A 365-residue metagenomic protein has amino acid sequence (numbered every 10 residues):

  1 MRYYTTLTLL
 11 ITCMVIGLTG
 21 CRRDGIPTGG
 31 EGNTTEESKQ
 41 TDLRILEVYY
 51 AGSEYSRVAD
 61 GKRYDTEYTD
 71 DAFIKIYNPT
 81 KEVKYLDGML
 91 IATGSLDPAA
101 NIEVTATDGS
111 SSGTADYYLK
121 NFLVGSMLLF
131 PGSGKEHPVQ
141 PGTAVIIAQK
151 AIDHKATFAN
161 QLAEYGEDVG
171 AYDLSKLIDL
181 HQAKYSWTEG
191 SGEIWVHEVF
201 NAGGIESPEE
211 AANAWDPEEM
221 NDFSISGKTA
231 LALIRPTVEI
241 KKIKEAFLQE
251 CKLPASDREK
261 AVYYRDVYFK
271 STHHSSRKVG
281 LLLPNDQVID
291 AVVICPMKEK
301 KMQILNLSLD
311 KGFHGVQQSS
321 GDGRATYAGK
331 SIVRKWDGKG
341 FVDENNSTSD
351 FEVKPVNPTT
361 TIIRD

Functional and structural regions predicted by a protein language model:
M1-T8: Bacterial N-terminal signal peptides that target proteins for export
G17-G20: C-terminal motif of bacterial Sec signal peptides marking the signal peptidase cleavage site
R23-A100, E189, N201-S275, W336-G338: A structural motif detector for short, solvent-exposed N-terminal "entry" segments of globular domains
T69-F73, L86-G88, G134-E136, G142-A144 (+4 more regions): Extracellular structured ligand-interaction cores
N101-T157: Intrinsically disordered, low-complexity Pro/Gly/Ser/Thr-rich segments with frequent PxxP/GP/PP motifs and embedded
A148-H154, Y165-Q318: Long, compositionally biased low-complexity segments
I304-D365: Extracellular low-complexity, O-glycosylation-prone Ser/Thr/Pro/Gly-rich "stalks" and linkers flanking catalytic
